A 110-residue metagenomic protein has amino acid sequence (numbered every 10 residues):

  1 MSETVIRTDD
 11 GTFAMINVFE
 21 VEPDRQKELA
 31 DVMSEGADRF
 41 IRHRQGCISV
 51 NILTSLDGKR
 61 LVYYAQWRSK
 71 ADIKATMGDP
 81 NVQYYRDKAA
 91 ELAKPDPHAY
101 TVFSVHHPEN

Functional and structural regions predicted by a protein language model:
M1-F13, E20, N51-L61, Y85-N110: Glycine-rich beta-strand-turn "strand-cap" elements at beta-sheet edges
G11-M15, Q26, G46-C47, L61-Y63: Short amphipathic alpha-helical segments, especially helix-boundary/capping motifs
V18-P23, A65-W67: Short beta-strand-to-loop capping motifs
E20-M33: Short, surface-exposed ligand-recognition loops at beta-strand->loop->(often short) alpha-helix junctions that present
D24, G58, R68-A71: Short alpha-helical
K27-L29, R60-V62, I73-A75, E109: Short acidic, gly/pro-rich beta-turn/loop elements at beta-sheet edges and active-site/ligand-binding grooves
S34-D38: Short, well-ordered amphipathic alpha-helices
R39-I48, Q66-T101: An amphipathic, aromatic/His-enriched active-site/gating alpha helix that lines ligand/cofactor pockets
